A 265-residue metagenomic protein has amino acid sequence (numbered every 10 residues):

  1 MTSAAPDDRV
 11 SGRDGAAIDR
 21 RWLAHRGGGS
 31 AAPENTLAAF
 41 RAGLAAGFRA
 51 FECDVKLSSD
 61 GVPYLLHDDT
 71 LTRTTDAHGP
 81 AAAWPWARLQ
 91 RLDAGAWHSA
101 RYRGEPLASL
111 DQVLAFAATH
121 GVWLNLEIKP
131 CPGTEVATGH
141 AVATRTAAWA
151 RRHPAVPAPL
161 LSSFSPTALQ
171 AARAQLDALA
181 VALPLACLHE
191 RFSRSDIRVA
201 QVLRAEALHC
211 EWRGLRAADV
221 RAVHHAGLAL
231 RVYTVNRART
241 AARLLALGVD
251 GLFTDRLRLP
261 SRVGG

Functional and structural regions predicted by a protein language model:
M1-G265: Phosphate-group recognition and catalysis centered on beta-loop-alpha active-site segments
